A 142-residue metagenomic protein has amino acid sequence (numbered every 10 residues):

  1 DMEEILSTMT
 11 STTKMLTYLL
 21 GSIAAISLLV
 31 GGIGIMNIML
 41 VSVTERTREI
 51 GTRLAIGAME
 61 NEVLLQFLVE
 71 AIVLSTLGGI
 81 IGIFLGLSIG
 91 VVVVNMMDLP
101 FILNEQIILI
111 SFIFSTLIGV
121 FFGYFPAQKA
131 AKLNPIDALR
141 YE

Functional and structural regions predicted by a protein language model:
D1-A24: Peri-transmembrane interface segments
E3, T13, T47, V93-M97 (+1 more regions): Hydrophobic aliphatic residues
E4-I5, S75, N134: Contiguous, function-dense segments enriched for cysteine-driven chemistry and partner/ligand-binding capacity
T10-T13, L68, A138-Y141: Walker A/P-loop NTP-binding motif of AAA+ ATPase domains
Y18-M36, L40-V94, D98, I102 (+2 more regions): Transmembrane alpha-helical interface segments in multi-pass membrane proteins
A127-E142: Short cytosolic juxtamembrane segments of multi-pass membrane proteins
